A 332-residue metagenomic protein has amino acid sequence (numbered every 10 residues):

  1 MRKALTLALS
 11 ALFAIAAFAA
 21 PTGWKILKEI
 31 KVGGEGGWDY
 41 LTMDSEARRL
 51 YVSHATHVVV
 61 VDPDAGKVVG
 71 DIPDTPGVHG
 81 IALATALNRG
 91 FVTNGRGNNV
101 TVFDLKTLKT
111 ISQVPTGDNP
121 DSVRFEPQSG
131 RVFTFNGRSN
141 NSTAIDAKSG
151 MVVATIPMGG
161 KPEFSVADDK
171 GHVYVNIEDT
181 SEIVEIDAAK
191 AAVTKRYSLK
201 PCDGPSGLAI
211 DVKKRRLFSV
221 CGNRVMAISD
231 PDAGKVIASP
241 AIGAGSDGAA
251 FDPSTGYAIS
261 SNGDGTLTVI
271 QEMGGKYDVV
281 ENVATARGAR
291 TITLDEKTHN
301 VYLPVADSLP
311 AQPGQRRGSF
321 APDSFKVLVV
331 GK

Functional and structural regions predicted by a protein language model:
M1-A4: Positively charged n-region of N-terminal signal peptides that target proteins for export
T6-A16: Bacterial N-terminal signal peptides
A16-K332: Predominantly soluble domains enriched in secretory-pathway, periplasmic, or organellar proteins
